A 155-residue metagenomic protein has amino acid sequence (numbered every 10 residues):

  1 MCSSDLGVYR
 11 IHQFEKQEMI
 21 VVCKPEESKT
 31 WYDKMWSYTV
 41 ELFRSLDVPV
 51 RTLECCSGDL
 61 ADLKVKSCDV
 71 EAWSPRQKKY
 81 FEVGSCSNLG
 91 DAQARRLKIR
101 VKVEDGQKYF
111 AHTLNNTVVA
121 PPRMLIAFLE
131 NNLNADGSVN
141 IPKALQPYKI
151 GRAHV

Functional and structural regions predicted by a protein language model:
M1, E27-K29, G58-K64, L89-D91 (+2 more regions): Flexible loop/turn segments at secondary-structure boundaries
C2-S3, H154: Short, small-residue-biased leader/transition segments that mark boundaries at the very start of proteins
S4-G7, L53-S57, V83-S85: Glycine-rich, charged/polar anion/phosphate-binding loops that engage phosphate groups from diverse ligands
S4-Q17, A61, K66, R95-R100: A glycine-rich, aromatic-flanked flexible loop/lid motif
R10, K16, V22-T30, S37-L42 (+2 more regions): Class II aminoacyl-tRNA synthetase catalytic cores and aaRS-like
P49-E71: Beta-rich nucleic-acid/ligand-interaction surfaces
K64-K66, R76-R96, R100, Y109: A carboxyl-terminal module marker
K102-E104: Active-site "cap" helix and flanking loop/linker of ATP-utilizing ligase/carboxylase catalytic domains
